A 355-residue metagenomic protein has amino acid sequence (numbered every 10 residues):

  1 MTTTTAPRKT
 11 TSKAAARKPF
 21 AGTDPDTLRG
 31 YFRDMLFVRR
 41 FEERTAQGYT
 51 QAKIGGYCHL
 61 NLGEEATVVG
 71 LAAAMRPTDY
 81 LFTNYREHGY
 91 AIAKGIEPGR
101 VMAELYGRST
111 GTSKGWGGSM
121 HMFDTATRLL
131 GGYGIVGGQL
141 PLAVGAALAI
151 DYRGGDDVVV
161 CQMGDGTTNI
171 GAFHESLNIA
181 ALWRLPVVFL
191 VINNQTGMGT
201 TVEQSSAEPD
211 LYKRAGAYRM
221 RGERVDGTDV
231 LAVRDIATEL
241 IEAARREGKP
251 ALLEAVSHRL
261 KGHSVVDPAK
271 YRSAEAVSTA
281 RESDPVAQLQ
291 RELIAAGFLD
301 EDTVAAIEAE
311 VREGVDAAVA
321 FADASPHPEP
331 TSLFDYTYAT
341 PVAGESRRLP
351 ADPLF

Functional and structural regions predicted by a protein language model:
M1-T67, K261, K270, A274-F355: Conserved acidic/glycine
A15, P19, F41-T45, A72 (+5 more regions): Membrane-targeting and insertion segments and their boundary/processing signals
E43-Q47, Q51-W183, T201-A207, Y212-R219: Cofactor-binding active-site loop characterized by glycine-rich and histidine/acidic residues
Y85, A255-S257, T337: A general secondary-structure junction signal
A91-A93, G199, H263, S332: Short acidic, gly/pro-rich beta-turn/loop elements at beta-sheet edges and active-site/ligand-binding grooves
R128-A324: Glycine-rich ThDP/TPP pyrophosphate-binding loop and its adjacent helix/strand module within ThDP-dependent enzymes
